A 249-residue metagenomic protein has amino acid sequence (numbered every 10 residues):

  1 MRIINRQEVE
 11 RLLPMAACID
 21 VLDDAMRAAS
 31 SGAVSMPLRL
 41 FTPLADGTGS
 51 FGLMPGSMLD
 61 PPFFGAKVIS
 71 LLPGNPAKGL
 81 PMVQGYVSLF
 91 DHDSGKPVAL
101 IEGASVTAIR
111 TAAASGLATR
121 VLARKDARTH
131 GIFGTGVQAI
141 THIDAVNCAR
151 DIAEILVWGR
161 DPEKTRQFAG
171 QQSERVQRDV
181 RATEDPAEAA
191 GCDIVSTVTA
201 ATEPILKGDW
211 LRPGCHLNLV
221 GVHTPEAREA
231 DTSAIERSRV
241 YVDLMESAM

Functional and structural regions predicted by a protein language model:
M1-A108, G116, D126: N-terminal ligand-binding/catalytic initiation module
R110-H130, V137-A149: Short internal alpha-helix immediately C-terminal to a glycine-rich phosphate-binding loop in Rossmann-like
C148-R175: NAD(P)-binding Rossmann-fold cofactor-contacting core
V176-C192, G208: Short acidic low-complexity segments
C192-D193, S238: An anion/phosphate-binding loop that grips the pyrophosphate of nucleotide cofactors and donors
A201-H216, T232: Rossmann-fold NAD(P) dinucleotide-binding segment
L211, V220-M249: Rossmann-fold NAD(P)-binding glycine/threonine-rich loop
